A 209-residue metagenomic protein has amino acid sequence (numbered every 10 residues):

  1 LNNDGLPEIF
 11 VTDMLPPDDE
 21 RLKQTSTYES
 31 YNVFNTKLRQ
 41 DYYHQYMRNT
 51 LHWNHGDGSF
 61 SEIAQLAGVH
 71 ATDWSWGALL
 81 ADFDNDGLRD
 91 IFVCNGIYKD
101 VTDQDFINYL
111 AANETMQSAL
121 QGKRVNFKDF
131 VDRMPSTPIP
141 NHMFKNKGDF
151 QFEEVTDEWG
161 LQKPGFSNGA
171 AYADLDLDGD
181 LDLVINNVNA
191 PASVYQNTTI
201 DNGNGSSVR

Functional and structural regions predicted by a protein language model:
L1-R209: Acidic, glycine/proline-rich Ca2+-coordinating loop motifs
